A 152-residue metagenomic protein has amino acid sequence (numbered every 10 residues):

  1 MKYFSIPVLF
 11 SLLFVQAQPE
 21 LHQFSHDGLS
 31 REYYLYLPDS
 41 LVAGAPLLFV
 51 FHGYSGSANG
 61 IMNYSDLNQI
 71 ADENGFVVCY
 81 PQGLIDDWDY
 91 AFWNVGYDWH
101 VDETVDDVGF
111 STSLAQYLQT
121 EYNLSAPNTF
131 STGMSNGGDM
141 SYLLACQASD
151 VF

Functional and structural regions predicted by a protein language model:
Y3-V15: Sec-dependent N-terminal signal peptides
S11-L13, G44, D87: Local alpha-helix boundary/kink/capping signal
V15-L47, N59-S65, I70-E73, V77 (+3 more regions): A domain-start/cap signature at the N-terminus of enzymes
V50-G53, Y80: Structural cue for short, hydrophobic secondary-structure segments
S55-S57: Serine-hydrolase catalytic-loop signature spanning alpha/beta hydrolases and amidase-signature enzymes
Q82-D106: Cap/lid segment of the alpha/beta-hydrolase catalytic domain
W99-N123, L143: Alpha/beta-hydrolase active-site loop
